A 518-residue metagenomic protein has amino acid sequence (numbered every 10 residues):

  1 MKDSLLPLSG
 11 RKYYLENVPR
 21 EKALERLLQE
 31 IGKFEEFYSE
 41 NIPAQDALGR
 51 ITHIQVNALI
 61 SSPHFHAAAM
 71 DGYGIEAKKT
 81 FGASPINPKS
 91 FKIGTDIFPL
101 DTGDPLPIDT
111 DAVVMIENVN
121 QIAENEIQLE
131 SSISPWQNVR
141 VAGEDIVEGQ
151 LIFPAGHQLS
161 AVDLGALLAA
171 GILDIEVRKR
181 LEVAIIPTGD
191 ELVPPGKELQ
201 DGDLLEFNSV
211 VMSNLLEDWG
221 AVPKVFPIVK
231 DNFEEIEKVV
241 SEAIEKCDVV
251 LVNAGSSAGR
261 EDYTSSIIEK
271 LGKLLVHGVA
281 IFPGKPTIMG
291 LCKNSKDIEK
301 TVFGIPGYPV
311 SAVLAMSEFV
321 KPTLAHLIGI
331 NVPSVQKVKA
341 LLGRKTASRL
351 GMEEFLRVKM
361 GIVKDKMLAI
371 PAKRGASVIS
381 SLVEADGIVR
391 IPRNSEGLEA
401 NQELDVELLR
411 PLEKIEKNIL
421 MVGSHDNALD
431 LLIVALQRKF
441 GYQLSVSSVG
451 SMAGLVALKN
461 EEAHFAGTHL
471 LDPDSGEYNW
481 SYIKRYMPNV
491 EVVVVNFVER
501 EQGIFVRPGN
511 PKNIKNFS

Functional and structural regions predicted by a protein language model:
K2-D174, V338-L341, F355, I391 (+1 more regions): Phosphate-interaction motifs
E21-E25, E35, S39-Q45, G49 (+4 more regions): Flexible glycine/proline-rich
V141-V252, K417-V446: Phosphate-binding glycine-rich loops and their immediate beta-loop-alpha structural context
V249, H464-F465: Short, Asp-centered acidic motifs that coordinate Mg2+ and/or phosphate in catalytic or ligand-binding sites
G259-L271: Short Gly/Thr/Asp-enriched flexible loops that form oxyanion-binding sites at enzyme active sites
G450-S451, G467-P473, W480: Beta->alpha turn/N-cap motifs
M452-H464: Short helices/loops that flank or line small-molecule/ion binding pockets
Y482-S518: A conserved helix-loop-strand patch within extracytoplasmic ligand-binding domains of the periplasmic binding
